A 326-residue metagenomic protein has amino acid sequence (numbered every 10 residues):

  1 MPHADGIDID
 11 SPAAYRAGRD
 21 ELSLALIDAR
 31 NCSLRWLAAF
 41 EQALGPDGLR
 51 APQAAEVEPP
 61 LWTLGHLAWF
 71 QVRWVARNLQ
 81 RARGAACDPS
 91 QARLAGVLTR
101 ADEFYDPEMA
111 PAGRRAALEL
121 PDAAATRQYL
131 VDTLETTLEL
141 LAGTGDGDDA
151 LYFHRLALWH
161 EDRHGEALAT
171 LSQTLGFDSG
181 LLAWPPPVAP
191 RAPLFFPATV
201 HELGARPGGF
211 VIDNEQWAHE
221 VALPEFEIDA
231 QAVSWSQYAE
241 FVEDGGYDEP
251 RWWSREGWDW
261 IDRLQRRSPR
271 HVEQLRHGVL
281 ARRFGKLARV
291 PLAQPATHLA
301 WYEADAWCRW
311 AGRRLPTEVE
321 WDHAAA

Functional and structural regions predicted by a protein language model:
P2, A14-Q42, G48-A326: Extended beta-strand/loop cores of jelly-roll/beta-sandwich
P2-D10: Acidic, carboxylate-rich catalytic segments that either coordinate divalent cations
